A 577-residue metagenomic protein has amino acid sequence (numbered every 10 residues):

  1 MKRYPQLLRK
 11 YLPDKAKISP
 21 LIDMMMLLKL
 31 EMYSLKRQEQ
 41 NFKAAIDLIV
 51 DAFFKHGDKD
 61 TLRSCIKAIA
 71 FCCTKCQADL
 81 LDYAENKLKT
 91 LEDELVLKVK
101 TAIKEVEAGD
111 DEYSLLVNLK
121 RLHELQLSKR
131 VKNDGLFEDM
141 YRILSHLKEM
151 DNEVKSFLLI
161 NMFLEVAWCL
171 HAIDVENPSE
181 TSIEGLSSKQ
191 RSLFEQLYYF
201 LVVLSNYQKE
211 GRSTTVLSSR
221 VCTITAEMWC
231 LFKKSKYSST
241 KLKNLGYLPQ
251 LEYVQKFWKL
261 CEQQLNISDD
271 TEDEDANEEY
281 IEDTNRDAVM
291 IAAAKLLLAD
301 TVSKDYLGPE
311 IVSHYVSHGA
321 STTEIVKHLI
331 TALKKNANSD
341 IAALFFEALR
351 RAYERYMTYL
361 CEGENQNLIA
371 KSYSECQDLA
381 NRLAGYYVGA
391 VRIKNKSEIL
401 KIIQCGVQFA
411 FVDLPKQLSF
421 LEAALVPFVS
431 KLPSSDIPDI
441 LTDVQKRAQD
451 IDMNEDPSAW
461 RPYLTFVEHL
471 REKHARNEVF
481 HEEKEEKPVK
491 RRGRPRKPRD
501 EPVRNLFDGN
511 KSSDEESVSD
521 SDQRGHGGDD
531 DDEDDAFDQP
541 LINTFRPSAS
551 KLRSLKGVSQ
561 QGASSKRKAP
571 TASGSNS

Functional and structural regions predicted by a protein language model:
M1-G525, D538-T544: Long internal repeat-built scaffold domains in very large eukaryotic proteins
E485-E501, N543-P570, S577: Arg/Lys-rich, glycine/proline-spaced intrinsically disordered segments in nuclear chromatin/transcription regulators
R494, H526-E533, S575: Intrinsically disordered, low-complexity regions enriched in glycine and serine
K511, E515-S519, A563, T571-S575: Intrinsically disordered, low-complexity segments
